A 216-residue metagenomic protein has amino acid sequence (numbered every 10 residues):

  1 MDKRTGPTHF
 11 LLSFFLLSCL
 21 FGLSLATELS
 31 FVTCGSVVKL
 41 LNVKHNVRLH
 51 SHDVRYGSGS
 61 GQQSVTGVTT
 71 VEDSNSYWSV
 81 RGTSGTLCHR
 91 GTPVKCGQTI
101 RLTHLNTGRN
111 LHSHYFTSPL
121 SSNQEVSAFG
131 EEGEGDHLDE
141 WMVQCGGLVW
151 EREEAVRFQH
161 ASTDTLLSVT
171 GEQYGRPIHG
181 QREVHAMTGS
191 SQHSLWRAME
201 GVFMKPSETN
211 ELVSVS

Functional and structural regions predicted by a protein language model:
D2-H9, L16-S216: Lectin-like carbohydrate-binding module/patch detector with strong preference for beta-trefoil
